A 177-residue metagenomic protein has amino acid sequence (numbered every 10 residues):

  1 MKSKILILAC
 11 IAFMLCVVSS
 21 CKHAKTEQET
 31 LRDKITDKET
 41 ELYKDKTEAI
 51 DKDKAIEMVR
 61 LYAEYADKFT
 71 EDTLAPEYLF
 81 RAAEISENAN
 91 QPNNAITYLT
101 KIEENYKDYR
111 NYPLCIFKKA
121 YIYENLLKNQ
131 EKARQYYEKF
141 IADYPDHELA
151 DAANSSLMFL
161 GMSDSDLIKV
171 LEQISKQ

Functional and structural regions predicted by a protein language model:
C16-S20: C-terminal motif of bacterial Sec signal peptides marking the signal peptidase cleavage site
L31-K34, K38, Y62, L79 (+2 more regions): TPR repeat positional signature
K52, A89, L126-L127, D164: Structural motif corresponding to the intra-repeat A-B loop/turn of tetratricopeptide repeats
Y65-A75, E104-Y112, L127, I141-S155: Short solvent-exposed coil/turn linkers within tandem alpha-helical repeat scaffolds
K139-Q177: Terminal, low-structured helical/coil segments at or just beyond the last alpha-helical repeat
